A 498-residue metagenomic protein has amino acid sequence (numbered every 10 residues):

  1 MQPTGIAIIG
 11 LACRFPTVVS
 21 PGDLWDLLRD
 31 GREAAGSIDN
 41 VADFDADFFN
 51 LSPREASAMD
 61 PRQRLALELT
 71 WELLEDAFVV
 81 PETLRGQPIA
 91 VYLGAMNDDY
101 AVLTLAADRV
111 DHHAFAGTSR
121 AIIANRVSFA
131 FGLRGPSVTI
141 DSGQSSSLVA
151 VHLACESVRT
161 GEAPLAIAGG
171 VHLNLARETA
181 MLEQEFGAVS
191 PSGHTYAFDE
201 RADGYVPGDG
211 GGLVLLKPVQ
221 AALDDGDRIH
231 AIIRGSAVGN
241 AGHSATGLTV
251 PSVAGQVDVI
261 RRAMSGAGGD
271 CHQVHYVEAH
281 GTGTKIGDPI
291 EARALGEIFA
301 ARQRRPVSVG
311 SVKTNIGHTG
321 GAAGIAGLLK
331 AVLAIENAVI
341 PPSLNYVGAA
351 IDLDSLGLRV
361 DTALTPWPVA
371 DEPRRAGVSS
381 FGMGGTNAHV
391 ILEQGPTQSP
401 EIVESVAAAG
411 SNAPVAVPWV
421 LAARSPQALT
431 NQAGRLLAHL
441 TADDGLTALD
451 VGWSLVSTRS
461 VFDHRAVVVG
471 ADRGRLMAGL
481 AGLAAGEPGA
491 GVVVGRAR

Functional and structural regions predicted by a protein language model:
M1-G410, N431, A438, R459: Condensing-enzyme catalytic core of the thiolase-fold
S37-P53, D270-C271, T314, Y346-V347 (+2 more regions): Acyltransferase loading domain of fatty acid and polyketide assembly lines
